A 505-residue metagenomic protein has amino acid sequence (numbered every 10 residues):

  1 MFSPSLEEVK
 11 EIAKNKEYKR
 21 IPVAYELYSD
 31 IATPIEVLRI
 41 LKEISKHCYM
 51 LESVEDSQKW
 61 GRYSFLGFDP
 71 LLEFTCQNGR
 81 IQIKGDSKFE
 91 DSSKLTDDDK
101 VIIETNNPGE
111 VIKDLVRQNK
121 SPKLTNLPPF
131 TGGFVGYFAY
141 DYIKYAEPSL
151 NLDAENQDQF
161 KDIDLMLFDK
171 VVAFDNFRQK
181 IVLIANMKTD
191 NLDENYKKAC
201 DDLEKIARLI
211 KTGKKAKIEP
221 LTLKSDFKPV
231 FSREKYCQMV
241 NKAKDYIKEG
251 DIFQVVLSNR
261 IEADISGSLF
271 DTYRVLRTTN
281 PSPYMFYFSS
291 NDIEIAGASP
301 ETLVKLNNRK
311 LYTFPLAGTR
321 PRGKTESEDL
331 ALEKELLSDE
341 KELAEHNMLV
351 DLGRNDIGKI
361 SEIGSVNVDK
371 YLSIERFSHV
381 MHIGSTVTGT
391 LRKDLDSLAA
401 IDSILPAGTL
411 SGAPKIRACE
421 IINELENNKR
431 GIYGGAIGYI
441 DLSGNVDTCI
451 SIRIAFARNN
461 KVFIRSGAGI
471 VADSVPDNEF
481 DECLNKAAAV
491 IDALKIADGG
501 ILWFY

Functional and structural regions predicted by a protein language model:
M1-Y505: Extended alpha-helical targeting/anchoring segments, especially N-terminal organellar/secretory targeting helices
